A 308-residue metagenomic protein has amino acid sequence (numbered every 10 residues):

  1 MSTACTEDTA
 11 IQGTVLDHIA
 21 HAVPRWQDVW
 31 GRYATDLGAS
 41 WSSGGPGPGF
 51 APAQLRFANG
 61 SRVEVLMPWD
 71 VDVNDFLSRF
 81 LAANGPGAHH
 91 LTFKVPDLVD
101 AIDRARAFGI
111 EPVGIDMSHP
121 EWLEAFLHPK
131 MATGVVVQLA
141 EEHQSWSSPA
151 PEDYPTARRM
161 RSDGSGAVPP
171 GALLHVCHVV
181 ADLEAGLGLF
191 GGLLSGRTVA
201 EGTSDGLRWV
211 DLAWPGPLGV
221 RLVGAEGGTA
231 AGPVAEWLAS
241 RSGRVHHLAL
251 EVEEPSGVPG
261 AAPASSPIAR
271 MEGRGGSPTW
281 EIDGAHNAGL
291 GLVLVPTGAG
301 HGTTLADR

Functional and structural regions predicted by a protein language model:
S2-T9, V63, I102-P170, V210-G224 (+2 more regions): Vicinal oxygen chelate
C5-D75, A88: An N-terminus-focused feature that recognizes amino-terminal "leader" regions
T14-P24, A53-A58, F76-R104, L127 (+4 more regions): Vicinal oxygen chelate
V15-W26, M160-P217: Surface-exposed interaction/gating patches
R25-S40, V99-F108, D182-T198, P255-P263: Amphipathic alpha-helical segments
G38-F57, L123-M131, E201-D211: N-terminal strand-loop-strand beta-hairpin
G45, D75-L81, M117, S148-E152 (+5 more regions): Short, tandemly repeated low-complexity microdomains enriched for cysteine and small residues
S61-S78, E226-A230, G273-G276, W280: Conserved donor-binding loop and adjoining core beta-sheet/short helix segment in diverse acyl/aminoacyl transferases
